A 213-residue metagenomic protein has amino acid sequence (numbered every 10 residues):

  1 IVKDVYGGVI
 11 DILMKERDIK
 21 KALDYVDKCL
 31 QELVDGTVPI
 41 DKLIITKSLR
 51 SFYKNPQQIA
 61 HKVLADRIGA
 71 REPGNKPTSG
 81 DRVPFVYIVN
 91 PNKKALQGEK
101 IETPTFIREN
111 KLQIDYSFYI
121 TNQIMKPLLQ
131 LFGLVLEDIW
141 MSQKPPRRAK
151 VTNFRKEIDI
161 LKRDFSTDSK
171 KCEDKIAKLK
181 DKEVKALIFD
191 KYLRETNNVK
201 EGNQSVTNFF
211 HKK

Functional and structural regions predicted by a protein language model:
I1-K213: DNA-dependent DNA polymerase catalytic subunits
